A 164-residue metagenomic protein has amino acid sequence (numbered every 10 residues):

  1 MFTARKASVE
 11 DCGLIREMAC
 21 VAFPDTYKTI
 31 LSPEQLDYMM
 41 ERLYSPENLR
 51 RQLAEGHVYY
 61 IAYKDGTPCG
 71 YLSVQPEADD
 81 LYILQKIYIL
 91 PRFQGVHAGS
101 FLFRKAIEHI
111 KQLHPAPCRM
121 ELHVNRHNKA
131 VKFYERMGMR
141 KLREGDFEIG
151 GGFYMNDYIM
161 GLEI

Functional and structural regions predicted by a protein language model:
M1-T3: Extreme N-terminal starter segment of soluble prokaryotic enzymes
K6-C12, E17-R92, F103-L113, K141-F147 (+1 more regions): Acetyl-CoA-dependent GNAT
T67, L90-R104, P117, N125-K132 (+1 more regions): Conserved glycine-rich acetyl-CoA-binding loop
A116-V131, E135-I164: C-terminal "cap" of GNAT-fold acetyltransferases
